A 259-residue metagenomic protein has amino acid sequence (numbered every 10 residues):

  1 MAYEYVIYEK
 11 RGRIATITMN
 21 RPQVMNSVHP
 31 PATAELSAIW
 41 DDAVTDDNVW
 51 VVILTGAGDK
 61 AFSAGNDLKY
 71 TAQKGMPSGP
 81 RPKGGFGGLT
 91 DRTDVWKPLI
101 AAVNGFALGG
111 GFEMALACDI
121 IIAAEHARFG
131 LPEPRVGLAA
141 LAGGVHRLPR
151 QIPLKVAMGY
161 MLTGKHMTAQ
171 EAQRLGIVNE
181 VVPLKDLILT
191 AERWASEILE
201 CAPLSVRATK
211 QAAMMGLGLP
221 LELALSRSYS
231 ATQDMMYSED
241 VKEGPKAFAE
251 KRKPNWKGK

Functional and structural regions predicted by a protein language model:
M1-D59, Q73-K74, I188: Conserved CoA-thioester-binding segment of acyl-CoA-metabolizing enzymes
Y3, D46, G65, W96 (+2 more regions): Acidic-histidine catalytic/liganding microenvironments
I17, R21, E35-L36, L54 (+6 more regions): Terminal peptide-recognition signature
T33-T45, L68-L108, V136, Q151 (+1 more regions): An acidic, glycine-rich surface segment that forms the CoA-thioester-binding/catalytic face of crotonase-fold enzymes
D59, S63-K69: Glycine-rich loop at the start of a catalytic domain that most often binds anionic cofactors/ligands
D91-V206, Y229, Y237-S238, K242-K246 (+2 more regions): Crotonase-fold acyl-CoA enzyme core
